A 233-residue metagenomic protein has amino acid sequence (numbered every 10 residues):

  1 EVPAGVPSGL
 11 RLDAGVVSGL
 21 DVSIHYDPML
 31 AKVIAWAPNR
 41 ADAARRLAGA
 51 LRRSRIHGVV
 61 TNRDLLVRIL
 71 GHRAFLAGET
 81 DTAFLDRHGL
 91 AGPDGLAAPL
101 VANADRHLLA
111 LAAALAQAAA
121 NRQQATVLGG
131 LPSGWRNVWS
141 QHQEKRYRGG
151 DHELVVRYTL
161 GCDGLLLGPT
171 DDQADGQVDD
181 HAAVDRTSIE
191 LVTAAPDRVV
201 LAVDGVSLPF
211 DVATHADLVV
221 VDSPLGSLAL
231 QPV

Functional and structural regions predicted by a protein language model:
E1-L167, D171-V184, I189, P209: Catalytic cores of soluble metabolic enzymes centered on carboxylation/carboxyl-transfer
L30-K32, R198, L218: Broad gene-expression machinery/nucleic-acid interaction feature
I34-W36, A202, A213: Residue-level recognition of well-ordered beta-strand positions that form the cores of beta-sheet-rich folds across
W36-P38, D204, P224: Solvent-exposed residues in well-ordered beta-strands and their adjoining turns, especially edge/terminal strands
L166-G168, L201, V221-D222: SH3/SH3-like beta-barrel fold
V184-L208: A conserved acidic, glycine/proline-rich C-terminal tail/linker
S207, D211-V233: Catalytic P-loop NTP-binding/switch module of NTPases
